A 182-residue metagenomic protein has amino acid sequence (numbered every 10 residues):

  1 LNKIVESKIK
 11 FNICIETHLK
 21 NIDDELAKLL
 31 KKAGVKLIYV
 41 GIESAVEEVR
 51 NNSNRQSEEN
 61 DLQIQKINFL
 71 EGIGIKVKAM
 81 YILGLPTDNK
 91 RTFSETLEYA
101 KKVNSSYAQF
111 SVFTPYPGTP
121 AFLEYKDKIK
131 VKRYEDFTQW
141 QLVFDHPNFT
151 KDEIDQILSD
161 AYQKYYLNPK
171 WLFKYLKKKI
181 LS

Functional and structural regions predicted by a protein language model:
I4-K179: A structural motif corresponding to the C-terminal lobe/cap of the Radical SAM core domain
